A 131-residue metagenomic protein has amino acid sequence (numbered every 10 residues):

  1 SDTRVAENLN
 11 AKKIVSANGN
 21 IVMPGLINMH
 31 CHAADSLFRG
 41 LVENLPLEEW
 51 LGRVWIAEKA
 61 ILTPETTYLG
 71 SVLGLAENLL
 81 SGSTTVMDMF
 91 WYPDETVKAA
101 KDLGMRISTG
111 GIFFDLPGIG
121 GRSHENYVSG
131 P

Functional and structural regions predicted by a protein language model:
S1-M23: Histidine-rich, glycine-flanked metal-binding segment
K13-V15, I27, S108: Hydrophobic/aromatic beta-strand patches that form the interior of the parallel beta-sheet core in alpha/beta enzyme
S16, N28-H30, T85-M87: Short N-terminal targeting/anchoring amphipathic segment
I21, N44, F114: Residue-level detector of flexible, active-site-proximal loop/helix-junction positions within diverse enzyme catalytic
G25-S36: Histidine-centered catalytic micro-motifs
H32-A34, W91-Y92, I112-I119: Active-site beta-loop-alpha junctions enriched in small/polar residues
R39-M105: Alpha-helical scaffold segments that flank or form the walls of functional sites
V97-P131: Metal-coordinating catalytic core of metallo-dependent amide/deamination hydrolases
